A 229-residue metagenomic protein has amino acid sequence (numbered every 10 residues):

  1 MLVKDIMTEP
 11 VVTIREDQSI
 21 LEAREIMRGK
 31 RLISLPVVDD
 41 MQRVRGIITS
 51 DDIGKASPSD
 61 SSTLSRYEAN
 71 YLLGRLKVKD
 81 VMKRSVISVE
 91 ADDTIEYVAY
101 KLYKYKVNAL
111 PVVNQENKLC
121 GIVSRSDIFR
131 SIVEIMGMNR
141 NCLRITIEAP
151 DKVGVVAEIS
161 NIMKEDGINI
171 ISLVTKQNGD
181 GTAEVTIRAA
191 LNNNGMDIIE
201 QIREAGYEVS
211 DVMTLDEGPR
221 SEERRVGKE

Functional and structural regions predicted by a protein language model:
M1-D52, S57-S59: Basic, Lys/Arg-rich alpha-helical nucleic-acid-recognition elements, primarily the DNA-binding modules of transcription
M1-P10, S50-I87, T94, A99-Y103 (+3 more regions): Tandem CBS (Bateman) regulatory domains
I14, V89-E90: Short acidic-hydrophobic, aromatic-tinged amphipathic segments that line or gate anion-handling sites
M27, L35-D52, L102, L110-S126 (+1 more regions): A glycine-centered beta-loop-beta connector
I33, N108, N169: Short acidic/polar active-site loop segments enriched in Thr and Asp
Q177-E184, M213-E223: Short proline/glycine- and acidic-rich turn/helix-capping motifs at secondary-structure junctions
E184-N192: Short basic, glycine-rich beta-strand/loop surfaces that mediate nucleic-acid
E223-E229: Conserved small/polar residues in nucleotide/adenosyl-binding loops
